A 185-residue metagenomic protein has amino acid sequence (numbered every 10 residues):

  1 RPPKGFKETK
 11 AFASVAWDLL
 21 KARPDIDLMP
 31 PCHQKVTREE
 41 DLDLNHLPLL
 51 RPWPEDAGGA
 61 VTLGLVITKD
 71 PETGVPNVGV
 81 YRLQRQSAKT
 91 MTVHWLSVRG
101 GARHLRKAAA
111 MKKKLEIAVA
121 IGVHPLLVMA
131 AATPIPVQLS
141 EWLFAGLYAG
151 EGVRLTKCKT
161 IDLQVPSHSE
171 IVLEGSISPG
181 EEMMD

Functional and structural regions predicted by a protein language model:
R1-D185: Extended, highly charged
